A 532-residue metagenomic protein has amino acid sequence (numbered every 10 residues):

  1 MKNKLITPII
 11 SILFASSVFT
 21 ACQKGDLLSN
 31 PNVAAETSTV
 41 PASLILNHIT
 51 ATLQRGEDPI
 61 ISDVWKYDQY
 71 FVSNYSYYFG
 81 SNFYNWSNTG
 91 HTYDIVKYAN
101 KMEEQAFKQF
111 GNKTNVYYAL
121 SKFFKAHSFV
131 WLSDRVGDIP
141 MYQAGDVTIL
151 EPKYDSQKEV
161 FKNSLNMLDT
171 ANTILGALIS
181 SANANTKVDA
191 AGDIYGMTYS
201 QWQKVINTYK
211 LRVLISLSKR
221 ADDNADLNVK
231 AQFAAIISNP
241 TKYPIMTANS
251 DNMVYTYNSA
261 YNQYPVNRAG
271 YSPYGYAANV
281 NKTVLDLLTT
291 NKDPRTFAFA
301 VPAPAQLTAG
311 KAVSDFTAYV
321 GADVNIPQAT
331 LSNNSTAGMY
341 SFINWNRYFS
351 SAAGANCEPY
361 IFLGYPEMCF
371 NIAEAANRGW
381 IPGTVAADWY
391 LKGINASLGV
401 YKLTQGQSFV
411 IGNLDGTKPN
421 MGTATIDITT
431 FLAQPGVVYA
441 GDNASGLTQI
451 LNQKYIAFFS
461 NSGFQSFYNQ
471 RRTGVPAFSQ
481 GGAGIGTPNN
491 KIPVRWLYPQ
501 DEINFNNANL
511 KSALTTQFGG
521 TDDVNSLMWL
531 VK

Functional and structural regions predicted by a protein language model:
M1-P31: Bacterial Sec-dependent N-terminal signal peptides
T7, L227-N228, I381-W389, G463-R472 (+1 more regions): Composition- and surface-driven signal marking solvent-exposed, interaction-prone regions in large proteins
F19-S29, K66-Y75, S133-Q143, A260-Y261 (+1 more regions): Short, compositionally biased low-complexity segments
C22-Y75, N82-N85, G90-Y93, K101 (+2 more regions): Membrane-proximal, proline-rich intrinsically disordered regions
Y70-Q405, A440-S445, Q453: Structured, solvent-exposed acidic/aromatic patches
L398-K532: C-terminal functional modules
